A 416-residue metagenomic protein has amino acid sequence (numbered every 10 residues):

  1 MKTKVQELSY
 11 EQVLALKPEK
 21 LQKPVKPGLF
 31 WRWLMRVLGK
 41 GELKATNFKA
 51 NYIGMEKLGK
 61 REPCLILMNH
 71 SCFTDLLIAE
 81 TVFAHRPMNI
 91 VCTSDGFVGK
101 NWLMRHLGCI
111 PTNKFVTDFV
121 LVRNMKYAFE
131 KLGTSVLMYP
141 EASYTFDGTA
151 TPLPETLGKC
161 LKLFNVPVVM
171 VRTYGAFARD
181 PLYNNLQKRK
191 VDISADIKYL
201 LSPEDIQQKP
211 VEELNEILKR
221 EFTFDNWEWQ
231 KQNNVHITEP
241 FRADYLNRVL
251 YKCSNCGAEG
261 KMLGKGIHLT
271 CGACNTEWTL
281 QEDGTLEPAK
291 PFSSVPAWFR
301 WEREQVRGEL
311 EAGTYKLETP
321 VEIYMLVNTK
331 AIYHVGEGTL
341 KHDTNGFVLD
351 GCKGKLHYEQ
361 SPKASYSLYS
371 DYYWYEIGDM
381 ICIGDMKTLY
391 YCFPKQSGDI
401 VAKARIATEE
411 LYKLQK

Functional and structural regions predicted by a protein language model:
M1-V13, C352: Soluble, non-transmembrane catalytic domains of enzymes that act on hydrophobic metabolites at membranes
P18-L38: Helix-enriched interaction subdomains in cytosolic or periplasmic regions, typified by TIR/SEFIR signaling/NADase cores
P27-W33, L43-I217, Q232-N233, P240 (+9 more regions): Soluble catalytic domains of membrane acyltransferases
L214-E228: Short, structured interface segments
T238-P291: Cys/His-rich short segments
E277, Y333, K353-Y358, D385-K395 (+1 more regions): Short, surface-exposed beta-strand/loop "edge" segments at domain boundaries and coil↔beta transitions
T279-K355: Long, charge-rich boundary regions
K363-K416: Acidic, Ser/Thr- and proline-rich intrinsically disordered linker/docking segments of eukaryotic scaffolds
